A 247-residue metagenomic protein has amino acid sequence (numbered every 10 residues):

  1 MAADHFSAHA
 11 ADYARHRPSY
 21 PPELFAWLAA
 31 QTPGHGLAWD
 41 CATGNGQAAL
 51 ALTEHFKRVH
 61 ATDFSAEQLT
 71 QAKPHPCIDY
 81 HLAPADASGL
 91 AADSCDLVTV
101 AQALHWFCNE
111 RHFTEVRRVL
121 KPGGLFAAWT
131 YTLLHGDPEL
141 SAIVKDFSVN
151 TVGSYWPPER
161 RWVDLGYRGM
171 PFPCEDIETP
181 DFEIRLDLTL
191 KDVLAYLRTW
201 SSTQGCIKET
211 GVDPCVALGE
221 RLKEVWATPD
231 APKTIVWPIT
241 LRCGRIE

Functional and structural regions predicted by a protein language model:
H5-P18: Class I SAM-dependent methyltransferase Rossmann-like catalytic core, especially the SAM/SAH-binding loop
R15-G36: Conserved alpha-helix/loop element of class I SAM-dependent methyltransferases that forms part of the SAM/SAH-binding
W39, N45-S88: Class I SAM-dependent methyltransferase SAM/SAH-binding core
D86-L97: A short acidic, Gly/Pro-enriched loop at the edge of an enzyme's catalytic core that lines a small-molecule cofactor
V100-A101, N109: A short beta-strand submotif of the Rossmann-like class I SAM-dependent methyltransferase core that lines
F107-E115: A short, conserved alpha-helix within the catalytic core of class I
R117, K121-D187: Conserved catalytic/acceptor-binding region of the Class I
L165-E247: Conserved Class I S-adenosyl-L-methionine
